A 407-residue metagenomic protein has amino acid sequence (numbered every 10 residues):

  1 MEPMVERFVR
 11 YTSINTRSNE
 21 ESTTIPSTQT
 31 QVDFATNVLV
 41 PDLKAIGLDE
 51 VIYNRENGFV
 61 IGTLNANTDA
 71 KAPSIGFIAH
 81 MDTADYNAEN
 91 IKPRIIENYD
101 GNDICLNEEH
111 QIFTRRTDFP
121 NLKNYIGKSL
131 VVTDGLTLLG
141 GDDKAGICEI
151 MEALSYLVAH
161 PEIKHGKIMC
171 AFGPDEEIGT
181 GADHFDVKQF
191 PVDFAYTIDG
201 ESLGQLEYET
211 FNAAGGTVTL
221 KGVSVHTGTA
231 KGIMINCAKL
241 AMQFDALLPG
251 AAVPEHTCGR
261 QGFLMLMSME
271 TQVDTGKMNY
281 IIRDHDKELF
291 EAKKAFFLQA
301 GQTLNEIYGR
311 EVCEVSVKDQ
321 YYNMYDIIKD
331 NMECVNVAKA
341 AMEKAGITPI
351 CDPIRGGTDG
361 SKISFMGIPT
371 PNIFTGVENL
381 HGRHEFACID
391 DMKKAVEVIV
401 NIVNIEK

Functional and structural regions predicted by a protein language model:
M1-G58, L64-Y86: N-terminal helical capping/dimerization or prosegment-like subdomains of hydrolases acting on amide or phosphate bonds
Q29, D33, T137-C148, K231-K239 (+1 more regions): Short, conserved micro-motifs enriched in small and acidic residues
A70-K167, F172, K394: Active-site metal-coordination/substrate-binding segment of hydrolases, especially metallo-dependent peptidases
K123-T137, K221-V225, A345, V377-H381: Glycine/charged-rich beta-loop-alpha catalytic/anionic-binding loops adjacent to active sites
K123-T210, A251-M267, T271, K277-H285 (+2 more regions): Acidic/histidine-rich catalytic neighborhood of metal-dependent amide-processing enzymes
T197-V223, T227-A230, M234-L240: Phosphate/diphosphate-binding glycine-rich loops and adjacent basic-rich segments that engage nucleotide
A238-K407: Metal-dependent amide/peptide-bond hydrolase catalytic core, centered on the "pita-bread" metallohydrolase fold
